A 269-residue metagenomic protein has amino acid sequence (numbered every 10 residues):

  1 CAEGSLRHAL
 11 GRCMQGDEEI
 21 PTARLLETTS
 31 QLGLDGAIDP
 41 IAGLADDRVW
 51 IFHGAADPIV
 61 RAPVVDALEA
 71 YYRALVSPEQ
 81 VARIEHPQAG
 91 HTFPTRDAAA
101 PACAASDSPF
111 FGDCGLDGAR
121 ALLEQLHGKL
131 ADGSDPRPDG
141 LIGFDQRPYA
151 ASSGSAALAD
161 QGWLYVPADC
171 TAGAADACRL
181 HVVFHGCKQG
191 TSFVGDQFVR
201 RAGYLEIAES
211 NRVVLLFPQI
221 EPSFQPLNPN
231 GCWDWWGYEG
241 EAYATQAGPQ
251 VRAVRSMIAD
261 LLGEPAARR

Functional and structural regions predicted by a protein language model:
C1-L25, R96, R120, K129-I142 (+2 more regions): Hydrolase active-site cap/lid region
C1-V76, L122, V166, T171-G173: The feature captures the conserved acid-bearing segment of alpha/beta-hydrolase catalytic domains
E3-C13, D97-S108, Q189-F198, L216-E264: Cap/lid segment of the alpha/beta-hydrolase catalytic domain
E18-G36, L116-E124, E239-R269: Alpha/beta-hydrolase active-site loop
A45-D46, A156-D160, D169-L180: Proline/glycine-enriched tight loop/beta-turn segments at coil->beta junctions that connect or precede beta-strands
R73-A102: Catalytic histidine neighborhood in serine/cysteine hydrolases with alpha/beta-hydrolase-type architecture
G162-L164, D176-Q189: Short beta-strand element of the alpha/beta-hydrolase
G195-V213: Short amphipathic alpha-helix adjacent to the substrate-entry channel of hydrolases
